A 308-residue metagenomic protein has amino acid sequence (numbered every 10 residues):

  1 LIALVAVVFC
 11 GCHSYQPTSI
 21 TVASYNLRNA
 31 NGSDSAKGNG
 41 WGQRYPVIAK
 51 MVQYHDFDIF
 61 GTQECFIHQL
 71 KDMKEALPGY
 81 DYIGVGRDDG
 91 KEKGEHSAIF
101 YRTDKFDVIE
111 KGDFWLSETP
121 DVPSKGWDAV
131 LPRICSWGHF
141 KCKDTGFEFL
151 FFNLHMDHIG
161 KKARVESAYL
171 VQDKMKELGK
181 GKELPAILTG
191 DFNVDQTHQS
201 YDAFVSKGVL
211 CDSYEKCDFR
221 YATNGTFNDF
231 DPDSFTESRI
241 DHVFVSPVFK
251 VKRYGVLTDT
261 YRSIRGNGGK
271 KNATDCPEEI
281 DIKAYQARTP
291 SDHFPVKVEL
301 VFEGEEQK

Functional and structural regions predicted by a protein language model:
L1-V8: Bacterial N-terminal signal peptides
G11-A76, D89-E95, F147, Y169 (+4 more regions): N-terminal, active-site-proximal structural segment of metallo-dependent hydrolase catalytic domains
N29-N31, C65-K71, H158-K162, N193-Y201 (+2 more regions): Active-site environment of divalent metal-dependent phosphoester hydrolases
I59-E148, F152, M156, R253 (+1 more regions): Structured beta-strand-rich core segments of catalytic domains in phosphoester-bond hydrolases
G61-Q63, G84-V85, I187-D191, D212-E215: Active-site neighborhood of phospho(di)ester-bond hydrolases with catalytic His/Asp-centered motifs
I134-F152, K161-F204: His/acidic metal-ligating clusters that form di-metal
M175-A186, V194-K308: Metal-dependent phosphoester-hydrolase catalytic domains
